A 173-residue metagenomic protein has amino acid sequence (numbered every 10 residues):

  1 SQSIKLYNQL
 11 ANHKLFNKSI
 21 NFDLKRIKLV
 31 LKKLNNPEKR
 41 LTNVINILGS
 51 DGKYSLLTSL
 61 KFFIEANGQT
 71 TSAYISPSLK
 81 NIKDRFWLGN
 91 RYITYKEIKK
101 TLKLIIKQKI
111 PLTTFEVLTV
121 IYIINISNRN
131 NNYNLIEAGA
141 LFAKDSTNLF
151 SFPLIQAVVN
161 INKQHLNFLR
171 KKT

Functional and structural regions predicted by a protein language model:
S1-G49, F62, A66, Y74 (+1 more regions): Short functional linear segments
L24, L31-K32, P37-R40, E65-S151 (+1 more regions): ATP-dependent carboxylate-amine ligase catalytic core
D51-K53, S78-L79: Short active-site-proximal "capping" loops at secondary-structure junctions
S55-S59: Hydrophobic positions on the alpha1 helix immediately C-terminal to the Walker A/P-loop
I155-N162: Conserved beta-strand/loop subsegment of P-loop NTPase cores
